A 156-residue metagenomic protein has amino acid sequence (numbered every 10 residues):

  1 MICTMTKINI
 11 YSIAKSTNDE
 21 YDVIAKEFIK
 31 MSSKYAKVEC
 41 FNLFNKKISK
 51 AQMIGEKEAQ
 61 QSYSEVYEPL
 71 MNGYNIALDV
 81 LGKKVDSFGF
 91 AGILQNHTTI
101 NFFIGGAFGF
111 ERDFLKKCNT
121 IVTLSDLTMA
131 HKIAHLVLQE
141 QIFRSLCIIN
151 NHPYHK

Functional and structural regions predicted by a protein language model:
I2-S32: N-terminal beta1-alpha1 ligand-phosphate binding loop
I8, Y21-A25, K34, E39 (+4 more regions): Positively charged, solvent-exposed patches that mediate nucleic-acid binding
I10, I76, G105, L138: Conserved RecA-like P-loop NTPase ATPase core
K15-T17, N45, G82, A107-F108: Short, glycine/serine-rich, charged loops/turns that create anion-binding and catalytic segments at active sites
K30-K37, C147-I148: Arginine/glycine-rich "motif VI" loop of SF2 helicases in the C-terminal RecA-like domain
A36-T99: S-adenosyl-L-methionine/SAH cofactor-binding core of RNA-modifying enzymes
D79-L81, D86-D113, I121-M129: Catalytic beta-strand/loop module used to bind and position nucleotide/cofactor moieties in cofactor-attachment
R112-K156: Structured adenosyl-cofactor binding patch, chiefly the S-adenosyl-L-methionine
